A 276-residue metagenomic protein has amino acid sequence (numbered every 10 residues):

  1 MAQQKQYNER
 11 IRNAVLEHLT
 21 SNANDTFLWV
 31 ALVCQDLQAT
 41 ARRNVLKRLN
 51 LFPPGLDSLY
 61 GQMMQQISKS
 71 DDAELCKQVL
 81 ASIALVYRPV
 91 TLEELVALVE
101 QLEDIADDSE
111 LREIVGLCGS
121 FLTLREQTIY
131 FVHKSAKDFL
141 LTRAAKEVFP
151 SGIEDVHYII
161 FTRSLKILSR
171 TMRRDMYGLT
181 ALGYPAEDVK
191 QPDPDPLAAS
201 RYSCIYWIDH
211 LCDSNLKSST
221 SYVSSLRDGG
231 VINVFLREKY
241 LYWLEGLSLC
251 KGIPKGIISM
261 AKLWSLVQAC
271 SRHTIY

Functional and structural regions predicted by a protein language model:
M1-A2, F27: Aromatic-residue hotspot detector
A2-I11, A73-C76: Short helix/loop segment immediately N-terminal to the Walker
A14-E17, S21-Y276: Leucine/isoleucine-rich amphipathic helices and adjacent mixed helix/strand linkers that form non-membrane
